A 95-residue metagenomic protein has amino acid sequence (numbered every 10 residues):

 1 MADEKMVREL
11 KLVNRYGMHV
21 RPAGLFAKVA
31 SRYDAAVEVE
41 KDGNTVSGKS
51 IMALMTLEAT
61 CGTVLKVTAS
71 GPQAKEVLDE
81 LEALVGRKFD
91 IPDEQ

Functional and structural regions predicted by a protein language model:
M1-D3, E94-Q95: SAM-dependent methyltransferases
D3-N14: Short amphipathic
V7, V20, G48, G86-R87: Short, intrinsically disordered low-complexity segments
R15-G17, A23, D79: Alpha-helical interaction segments
M18-V20, A27-K75: Amphipathic, hydrophobic secondary-structure cores in small proteins
C61-Q95: C-terminal structural segments of small proteins and small subunits
